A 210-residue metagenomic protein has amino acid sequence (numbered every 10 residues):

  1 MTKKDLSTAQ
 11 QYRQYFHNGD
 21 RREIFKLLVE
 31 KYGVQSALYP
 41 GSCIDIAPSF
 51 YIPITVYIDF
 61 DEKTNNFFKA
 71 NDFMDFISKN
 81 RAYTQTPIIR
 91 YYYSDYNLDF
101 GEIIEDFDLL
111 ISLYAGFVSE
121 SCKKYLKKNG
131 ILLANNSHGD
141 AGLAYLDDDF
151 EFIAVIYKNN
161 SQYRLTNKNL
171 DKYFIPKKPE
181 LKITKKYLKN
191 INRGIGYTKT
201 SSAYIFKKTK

Functional and structural regions predicted by a protein language model:
M1-Q35, D45, N192-I195: Class I SAM-dependent methyltransferase Rossmann-like catalytic core, especially the SAM/SAH-binding loop
G33, E105-D106: Alpha-helix C-terminal capping/helix-to-coil transition sites in glycosyltransferase folds
S36-L38, S42-D99: Class I SAM-dependent methyltransferase SAM/SAH-binding core
E62-K63, S137-A141, Y157-N160: Short "lid" loop at the C-terminus of a central beta-strand within the Rossmann-like core of SAM-dependent
L110-I111: Hydrophobic beta-strand segment of the Class I
K124-K128: Conserved helix-to-beta-strand junction in the class I
N129-G142, D149: Conserved beta-strand signature within the Rossmann-like core of class I S-adenosyl-L-methionine
A154-K210: A conserved mid-domain beta-alpha-beta active-site/ligand-binding segment of alpha/beta enzyme cores
